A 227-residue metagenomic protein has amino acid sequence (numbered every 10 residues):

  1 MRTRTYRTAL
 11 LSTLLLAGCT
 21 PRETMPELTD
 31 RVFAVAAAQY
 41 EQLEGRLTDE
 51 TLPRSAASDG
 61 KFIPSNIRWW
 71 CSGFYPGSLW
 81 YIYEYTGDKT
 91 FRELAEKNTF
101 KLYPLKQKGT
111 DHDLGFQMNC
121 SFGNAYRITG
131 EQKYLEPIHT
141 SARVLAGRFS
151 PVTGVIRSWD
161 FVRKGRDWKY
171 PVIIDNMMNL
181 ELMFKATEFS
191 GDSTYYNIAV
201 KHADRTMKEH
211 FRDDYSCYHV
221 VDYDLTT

Functional and structural regions predicted by a protein language model:
M1-E27: Bacterial Sec-dependent N-terminal signal peptides
R22-T227: Glycan-recognition and catalytic cores of secretory/periplasmic carbohydrate-active enzymes
